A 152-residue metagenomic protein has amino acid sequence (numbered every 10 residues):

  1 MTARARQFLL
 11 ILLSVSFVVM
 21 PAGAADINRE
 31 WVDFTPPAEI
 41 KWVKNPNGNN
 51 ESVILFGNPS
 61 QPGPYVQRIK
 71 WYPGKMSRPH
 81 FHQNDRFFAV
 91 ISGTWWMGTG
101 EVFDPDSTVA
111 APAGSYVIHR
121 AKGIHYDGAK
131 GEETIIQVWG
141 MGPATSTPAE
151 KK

Functional and structural regions predicted by a protein language model:
M1-L10: Bacterial N-terminal signal peptides that target proteins for export
L9-V19: Bacterial N-terminal signal peptides
G23-Y65, T108, K151-K152: A short, N-terminal "cap"/entry segment at the start of jelly-roll beta-barrel domains of the cupin/DSBH fold
N47, W95, E101-K122: Short acidic-glycine-tyrosine-enriched beta hairpin
P62-H82, A110-A111, R120-K122: Conserved short histidine dyad/triad with adjacent acidic residue
Y72-K75, H82-V102: Glycine- and acidic-residue-biased ligand/ion/polar-headgroup-sensing regions
S77-P79, M97-G98, H119, I124-K130: Short beta-strand His + acidic residue motifs that chelate non-heme Fe in jelly-roll/DSBH and cupin folds
P112, A121-A144: Ligand-binding loop in jelly-roll beta-barrel domains
